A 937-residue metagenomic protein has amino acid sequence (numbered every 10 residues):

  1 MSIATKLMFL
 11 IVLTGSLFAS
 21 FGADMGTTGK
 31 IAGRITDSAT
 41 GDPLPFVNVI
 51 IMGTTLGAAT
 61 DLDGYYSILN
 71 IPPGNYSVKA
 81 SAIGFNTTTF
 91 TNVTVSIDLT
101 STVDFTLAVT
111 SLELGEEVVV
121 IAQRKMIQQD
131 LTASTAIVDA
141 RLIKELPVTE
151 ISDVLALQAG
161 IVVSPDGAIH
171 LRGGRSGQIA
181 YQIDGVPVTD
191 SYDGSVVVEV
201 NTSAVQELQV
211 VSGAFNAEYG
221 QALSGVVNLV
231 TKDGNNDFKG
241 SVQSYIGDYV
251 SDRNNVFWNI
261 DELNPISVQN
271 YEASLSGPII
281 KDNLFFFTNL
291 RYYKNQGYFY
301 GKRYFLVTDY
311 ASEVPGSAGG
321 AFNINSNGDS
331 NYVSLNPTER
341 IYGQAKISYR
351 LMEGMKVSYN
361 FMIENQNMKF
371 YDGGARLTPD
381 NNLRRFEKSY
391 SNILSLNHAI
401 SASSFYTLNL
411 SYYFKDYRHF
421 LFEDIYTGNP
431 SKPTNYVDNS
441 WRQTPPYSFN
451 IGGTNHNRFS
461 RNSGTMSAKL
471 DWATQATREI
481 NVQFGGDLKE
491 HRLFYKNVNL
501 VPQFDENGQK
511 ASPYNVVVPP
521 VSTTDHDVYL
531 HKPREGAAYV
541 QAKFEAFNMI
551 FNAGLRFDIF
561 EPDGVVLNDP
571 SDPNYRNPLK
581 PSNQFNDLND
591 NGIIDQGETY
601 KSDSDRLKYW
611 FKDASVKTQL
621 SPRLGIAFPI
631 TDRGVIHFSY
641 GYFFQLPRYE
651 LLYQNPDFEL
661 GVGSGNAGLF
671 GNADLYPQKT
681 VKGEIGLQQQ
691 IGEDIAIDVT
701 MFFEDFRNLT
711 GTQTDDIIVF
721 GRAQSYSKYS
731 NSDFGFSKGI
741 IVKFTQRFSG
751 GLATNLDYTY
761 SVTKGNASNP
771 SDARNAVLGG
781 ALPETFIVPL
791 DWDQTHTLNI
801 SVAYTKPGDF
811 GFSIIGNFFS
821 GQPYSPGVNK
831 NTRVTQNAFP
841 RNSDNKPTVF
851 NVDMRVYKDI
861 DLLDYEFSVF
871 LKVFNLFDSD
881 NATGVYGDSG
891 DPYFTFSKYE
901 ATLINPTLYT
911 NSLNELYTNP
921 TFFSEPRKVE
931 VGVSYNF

Functional and structural regions predicted by a protein language model:
S20-E117, I121, M126: Periplasm-facing N-terminal accessory domains of Gram-negative outer-membrane beta-barrel systems
N86, V93-T102, E117-V226, V230-D233 (+2 more regions): Periplasmic N-terminal accessory/gating domains of Gram-negative outer-membrane beta-barrel systems
N264-N367, E387-F405, P622: Transmembrane beta-barrel wall of Gram-negative outer-membrane proteins
S330-S334, N455, Q475, E479-T631 (+1 more regions): Signature of Gram-negative outer-membrane beta-barrel scaffolds
S358-Y539: Replace "related TpsB outer-membrane translocases also match" with "some related outer-membrane beta-barrels such as
T407-S411, P629, V635-H637, G641 (+4 more regions): Membrane-embedded beta-barrel scaffold of Gram-negative outer-membrane proteins
F702-D705, T710-V828, S934-N936: Gram-negative outer-membrane beta-barrel transporters
T754, D809-R833, P847, N851 (+1 more regions): C-terminal beta-signal and adjacent terminal beta-strands/loops of Gram-negative outer-membrane beta-barrel proteins
